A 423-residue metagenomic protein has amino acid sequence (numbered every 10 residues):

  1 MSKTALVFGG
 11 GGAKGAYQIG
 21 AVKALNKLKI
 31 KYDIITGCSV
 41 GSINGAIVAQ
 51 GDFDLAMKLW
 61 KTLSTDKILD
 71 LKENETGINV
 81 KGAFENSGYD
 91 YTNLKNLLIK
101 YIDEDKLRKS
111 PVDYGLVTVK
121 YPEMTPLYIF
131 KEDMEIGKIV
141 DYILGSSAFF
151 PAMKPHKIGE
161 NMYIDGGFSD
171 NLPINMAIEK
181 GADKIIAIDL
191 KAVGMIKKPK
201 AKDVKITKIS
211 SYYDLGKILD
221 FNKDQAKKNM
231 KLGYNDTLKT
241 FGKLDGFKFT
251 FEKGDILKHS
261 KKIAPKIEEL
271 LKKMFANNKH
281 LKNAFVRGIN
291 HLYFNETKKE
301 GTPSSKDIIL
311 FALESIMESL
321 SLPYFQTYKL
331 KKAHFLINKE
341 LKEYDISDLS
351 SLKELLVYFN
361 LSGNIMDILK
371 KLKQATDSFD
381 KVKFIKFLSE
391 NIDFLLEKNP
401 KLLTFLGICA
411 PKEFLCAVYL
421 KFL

Functional and structural regions predicted by a protein language model:
M1-C38, I47-L423: Patatin-like phospholipase
N44: Catalytic DNA-binding helix-loop module of base-excision-repair DNA glycosylases/AP lyases
